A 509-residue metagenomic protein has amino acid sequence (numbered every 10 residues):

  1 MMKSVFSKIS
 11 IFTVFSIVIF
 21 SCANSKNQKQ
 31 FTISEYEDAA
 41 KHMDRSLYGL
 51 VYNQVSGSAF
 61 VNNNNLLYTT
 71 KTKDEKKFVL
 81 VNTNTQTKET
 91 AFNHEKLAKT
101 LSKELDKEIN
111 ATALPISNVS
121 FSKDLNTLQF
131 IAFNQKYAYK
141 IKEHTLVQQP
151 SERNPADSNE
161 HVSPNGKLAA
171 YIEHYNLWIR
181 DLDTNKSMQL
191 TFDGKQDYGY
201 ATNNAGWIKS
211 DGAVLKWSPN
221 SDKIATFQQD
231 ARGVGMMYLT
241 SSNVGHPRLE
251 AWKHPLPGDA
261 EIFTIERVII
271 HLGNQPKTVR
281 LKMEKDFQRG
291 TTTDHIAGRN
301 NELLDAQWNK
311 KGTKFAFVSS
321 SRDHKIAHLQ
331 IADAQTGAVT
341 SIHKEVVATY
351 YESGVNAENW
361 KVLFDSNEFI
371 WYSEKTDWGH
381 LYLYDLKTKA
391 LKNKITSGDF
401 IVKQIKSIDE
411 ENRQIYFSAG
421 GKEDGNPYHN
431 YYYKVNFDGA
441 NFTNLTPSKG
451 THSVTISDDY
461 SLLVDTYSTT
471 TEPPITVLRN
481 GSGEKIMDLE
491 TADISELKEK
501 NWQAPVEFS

Functional and structural regions predicted by a protein language model:
M1-S34: Bacterial Sec-dependent N-terminal signal peptides
K8, T13, E345, G398 (+2 more regions): Intrinsically disordered, low-complexity segments enriched in polar/charged small residues
C22-P474, L478-R479, L489, S495-L497: Beta-propeller folds
L489-S509: N-terminal cap/lid segment of alpha/beta-hydrolase-fold proteins
